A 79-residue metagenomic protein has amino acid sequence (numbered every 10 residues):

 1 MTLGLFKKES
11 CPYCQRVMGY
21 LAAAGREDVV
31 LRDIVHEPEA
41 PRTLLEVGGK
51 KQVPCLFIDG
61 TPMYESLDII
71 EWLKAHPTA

Functional and structural regions predicted by a protein language model:
M1-V29: Local sequence-structure signature of Cys/Sec-based thiol-disulfide redox active-site neighborhoods
P12-Y13, E39, Y64: Short alpha-helical
Q15, G19, R42, E71: Alpha-helical elements of the RecA-like P-loop NTPase motor core of helicases
R26, G49-K50, T78: Helix N-cap/coil-helix junction residues
D28-E37: A short beta-strand-loop structural module common to alpha/beta enzyme folds
P41-V47, A75: Short amphipathic alpha-helix with an adjacent loop that forms part of the alpha/beta core around
V47-C55, S66-L67: Structural micro-motif
I58-A79: Non-catalytic, surface beta->alpha helical segment in thiol-disulfide oxidoreductase systems
